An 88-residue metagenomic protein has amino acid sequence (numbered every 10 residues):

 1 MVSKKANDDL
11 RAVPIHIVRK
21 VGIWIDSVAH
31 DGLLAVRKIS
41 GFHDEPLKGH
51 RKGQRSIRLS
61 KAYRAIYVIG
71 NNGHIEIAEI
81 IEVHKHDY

Functional and structural regions predicted by a protein language model:
M1-V2: Short amphipathic
K5-I39: N-terminal first-folded block
N7-A12, H16-R19, K52-Y88: Enriched for short, Lys/Arg-rich terminal
H30-I57: A short, surface-exposed loop/turn module that caps and links secondary-structure elements
